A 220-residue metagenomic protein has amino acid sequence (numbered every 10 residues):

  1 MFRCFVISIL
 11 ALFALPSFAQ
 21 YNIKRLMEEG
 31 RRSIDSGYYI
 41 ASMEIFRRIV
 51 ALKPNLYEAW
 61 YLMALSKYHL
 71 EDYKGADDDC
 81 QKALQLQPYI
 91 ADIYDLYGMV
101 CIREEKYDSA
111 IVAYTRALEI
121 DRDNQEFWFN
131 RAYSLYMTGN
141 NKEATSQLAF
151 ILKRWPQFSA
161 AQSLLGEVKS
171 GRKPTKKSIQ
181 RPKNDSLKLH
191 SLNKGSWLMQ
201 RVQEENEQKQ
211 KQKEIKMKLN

Functional and structural regions predicted by a protein language model:
Y21-L52, L65, H69: Alpha-helical segment of the N-proximal tetratricopeptide repeat
N22-K24, Y57-E58, A91-D92, Q125-E126 (+1 more regions): Helix-start (N-cap) detector for alpha-helical repeat units in TPR-like alpha-solenoids, especially tetratricopeptide
M27, I34-D35, Y61, Y68 (+3 more regions): Position-specific recognition of the canonical hydrophobic site in helix A of tetratricopeptide repeat
D35-I45, H69-K82, R103-R116, T138-F150 (+1 more regions): Structural signature of tandem alpha-helical TPR/SEL1-like repeats, specifically the intra-repeat loop/turn
T145, F150-N220: Terminal, low-structured helical/coil segments at or just beyond the last alpha-helical repeat
